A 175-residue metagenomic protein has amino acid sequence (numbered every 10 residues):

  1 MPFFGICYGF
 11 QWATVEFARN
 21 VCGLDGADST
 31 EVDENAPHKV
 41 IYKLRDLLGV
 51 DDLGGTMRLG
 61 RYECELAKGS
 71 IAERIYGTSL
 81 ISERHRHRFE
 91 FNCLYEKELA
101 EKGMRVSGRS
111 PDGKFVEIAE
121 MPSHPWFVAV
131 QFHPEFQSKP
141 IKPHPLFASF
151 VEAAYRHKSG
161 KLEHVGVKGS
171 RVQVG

Functional and structural regions predicted by a protein language model:
M1-E63, G69-I71, P140, F147-K158 (+1 more regions): Cysteine-nucleophile active-site neighborhood
L48, D52, I75, P122-W126 (+1 more regions): Alpha-helical context
G60-L66, H85-E90: Short, exposed beta-strand "edge-strand" segments with a Pro/Gly-rich flavor and a Y/T-containing core
I71-R74, K97: Surface-exposed charge patches
Y76-L80: Short, glycine-/aromatic-enriched active-site segment of Class I SAM-dependent methyltransferases
I81-G175: Acyltransferase
